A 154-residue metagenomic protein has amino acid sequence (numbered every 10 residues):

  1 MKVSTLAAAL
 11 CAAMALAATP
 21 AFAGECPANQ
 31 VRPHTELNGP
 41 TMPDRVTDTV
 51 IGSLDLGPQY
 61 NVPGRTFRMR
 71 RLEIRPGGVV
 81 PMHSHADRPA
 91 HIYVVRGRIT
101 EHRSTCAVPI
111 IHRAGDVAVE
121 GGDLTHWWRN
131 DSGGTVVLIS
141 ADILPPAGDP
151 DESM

Functional and structural regions predicted by a protein language model:
K2-L6, P20-R68, I110-I111, A118-V119 (+1 more regions): A short, N-terminal "cap"/entry segment at the start of jelly-roll beta-barrel domains of the cupin/DSBH fold
A8-A18: Bacterial N-terminal signal peptides
V62-R65, G78-H91: A short beta-loop-beta micro-motif enriched in histidine and acidic residues
I74, R103-D123: Short acidic-glycine-tyrosine-enriched beta hairpin
V79-P81, T100, D116-R129: Histidine-centered metal-chelating micro-motifs
D87-C106: Glycine- and acidic-residue-biased ligand/ion/polar-headgroup-sensing regions
R113, D123-D149: Ligand-binding loop in jelly-roll beta-barrel domains
